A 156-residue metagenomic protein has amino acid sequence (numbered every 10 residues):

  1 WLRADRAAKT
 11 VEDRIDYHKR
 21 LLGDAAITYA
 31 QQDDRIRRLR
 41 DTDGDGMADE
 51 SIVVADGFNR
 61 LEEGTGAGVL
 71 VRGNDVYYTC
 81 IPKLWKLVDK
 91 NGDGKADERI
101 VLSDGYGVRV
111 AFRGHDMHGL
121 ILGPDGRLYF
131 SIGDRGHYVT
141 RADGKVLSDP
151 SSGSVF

Functional and structural regions predicted by a protein language model:
W1-F156: Beta-propeller domains with acidic blade repeats across secreted/periplasmic ectodomains and cytosolic WD/CNH propellers
